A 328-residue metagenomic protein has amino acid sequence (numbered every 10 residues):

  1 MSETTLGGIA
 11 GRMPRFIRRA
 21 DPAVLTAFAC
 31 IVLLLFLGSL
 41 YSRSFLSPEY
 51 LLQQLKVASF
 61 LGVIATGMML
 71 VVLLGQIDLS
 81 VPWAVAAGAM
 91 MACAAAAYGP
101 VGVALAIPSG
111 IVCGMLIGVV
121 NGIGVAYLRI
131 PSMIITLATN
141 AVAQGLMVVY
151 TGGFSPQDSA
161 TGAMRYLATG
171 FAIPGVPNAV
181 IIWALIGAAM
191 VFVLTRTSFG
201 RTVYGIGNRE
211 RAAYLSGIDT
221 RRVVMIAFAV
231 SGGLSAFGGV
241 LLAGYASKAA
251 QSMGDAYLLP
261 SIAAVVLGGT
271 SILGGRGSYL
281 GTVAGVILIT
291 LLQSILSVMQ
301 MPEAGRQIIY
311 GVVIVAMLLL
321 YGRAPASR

Functional and structural regions predicted by a protein language model:
M1-F36, A188, N208, Y214-R222 (+1 more regions): Cytosolic-side transmembrane-helix boundaries in multi-pass membrane proteins
P14-R19, V72-I77, Y98, G102 (+5 more regions): Short loop segments and helix-boundary regions at transmembrane helix junctions of multi-pass inner-membrane proteins
R19, S132-R196, V223-I226, Y245-G254 (+2 more regions): Transmembrane helix-bundle core of multi-pass membrane transporters and related energy-transducing complexes
V24-A29, Q54, L61-G62, W83-A87 (+7 more regions): Hydrophobic alpha-helical transmembrane segments
T26-S39, M68, N140, Q144-G145 (+5 more regions): Hydrophobic core segments of alpha-helical transmembrane domains in multi-pass membrane transport and ion-translocation
L35-G99, I123-I130, V265, G269-Y279 (+2 more regions): Single transmembrane alpha-helix segments in multi-pass membrane proteins
V101-G110, L116-N121, V125, I173-A249: Helix-loop-helix "hairpin" substructures at the membrane interface of multi-pass membrane proteins
S235, Y245-G311: Transmembrane alpha-helical segments in multi-pass inner-membrane proteins
